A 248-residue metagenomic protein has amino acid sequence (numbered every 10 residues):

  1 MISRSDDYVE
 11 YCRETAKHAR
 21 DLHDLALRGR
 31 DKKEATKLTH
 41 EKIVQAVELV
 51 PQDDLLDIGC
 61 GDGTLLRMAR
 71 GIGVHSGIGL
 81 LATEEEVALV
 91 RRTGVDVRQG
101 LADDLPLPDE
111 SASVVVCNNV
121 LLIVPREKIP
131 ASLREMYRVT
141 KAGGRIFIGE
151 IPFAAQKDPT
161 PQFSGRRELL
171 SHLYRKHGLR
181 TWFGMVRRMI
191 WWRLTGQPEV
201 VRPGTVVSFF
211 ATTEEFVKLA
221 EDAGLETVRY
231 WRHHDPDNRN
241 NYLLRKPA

Functional and structural regions predicted by a protein language model:
M1-V47, P51, D62-V95, Q99-D104 (+1 more regions): Class I (Rossmann-like) S-adenosyl-L-methionine-dependent methyltransferase catalytic domain, capturing the SAM-binding
D54, G143-R145: Short glycine-centered segments of the SAM/dcSAM-binding site in methyltransferase folds
D54, S76, S111-S113: Structural signature of beta-strand start/N-cap positions in the alpha/beta core of ABC transporter nucleotide-binding
I58: Conserved beta-strand/loop positions that form the S-adenosyl-L-methionine
L105-D109: Short amphipathic alpha-helix with an adjacent loop that forms part of the alpha/beta core around
V116: A conserved beta-strand element that flanks and buttresses the S-adenosyl-L-methionine
N119-I123: Short catalytic micro-motifs in class I SAM-dependent methyltransferases
P130-A142: A short glycine-rich, Lys/Arg-flanked "PGG" loop and its adjoining helix->strand segment in the class I
